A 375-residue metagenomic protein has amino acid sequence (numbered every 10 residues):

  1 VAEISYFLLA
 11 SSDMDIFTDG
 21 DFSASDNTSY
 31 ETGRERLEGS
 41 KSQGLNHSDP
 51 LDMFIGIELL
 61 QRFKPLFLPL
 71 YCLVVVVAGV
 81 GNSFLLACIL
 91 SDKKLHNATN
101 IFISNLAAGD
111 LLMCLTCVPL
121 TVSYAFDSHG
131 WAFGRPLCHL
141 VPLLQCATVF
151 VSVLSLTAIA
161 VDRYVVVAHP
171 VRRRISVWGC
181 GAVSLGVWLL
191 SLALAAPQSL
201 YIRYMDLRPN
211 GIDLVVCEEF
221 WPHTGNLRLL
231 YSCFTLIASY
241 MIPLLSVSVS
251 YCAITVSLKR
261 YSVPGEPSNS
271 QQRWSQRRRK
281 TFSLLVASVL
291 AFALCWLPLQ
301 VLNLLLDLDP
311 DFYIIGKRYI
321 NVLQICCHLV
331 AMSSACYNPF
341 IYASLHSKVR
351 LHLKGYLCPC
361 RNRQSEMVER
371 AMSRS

Functional and structural regions predicted by a protein language model:
V1-V80: Extracellular N-terminal segment of 7TM GPCRs
S48-I57, A125-A147, H169, I175 (+3 more regions): Loop architecture of class A 7-transmembrane GPCRs
L60-C72, L95-I159, V166-V177: Extracellular TM2-ECL1-early TM3 structural module of rhodopsin-like
Y71-V74, L112-S128, P142, V149-L156 (+5 more regions): Helix-to-loop junction signature of class
V75, N105-V118, C146, S184-A195 (+3 more regions): Alpha-helical transmembrane segments of multi-pass membrane proteins
G79-L90, A107, L111-P119, A147-P170 (+4 more regions): Cytoplasm-facing ends of alpha-helical transmembrane segments in multi-pass membrane proteins
I212-G225, L236-S239, V256-L299: Intracellular effector-coupling site of seven-transmembrane GPCRs, centered on the ICL3-to-TM6 transition
V247, V289-L304, V322-S375: Seventh transmembrane helix
